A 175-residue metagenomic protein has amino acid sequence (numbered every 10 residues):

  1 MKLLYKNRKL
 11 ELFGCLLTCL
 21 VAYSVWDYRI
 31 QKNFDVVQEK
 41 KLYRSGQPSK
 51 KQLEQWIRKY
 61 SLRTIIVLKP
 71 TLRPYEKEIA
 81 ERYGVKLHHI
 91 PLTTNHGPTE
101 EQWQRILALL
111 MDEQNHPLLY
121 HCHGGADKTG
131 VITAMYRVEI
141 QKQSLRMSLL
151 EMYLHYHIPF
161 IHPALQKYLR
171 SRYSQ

Functional and structural regions predicted by a protein language model:
K2-L118, V131-Q175: Cys-dependent protein tyrosine phosphatase-like superfamily
C122: Short cysteine clusters
